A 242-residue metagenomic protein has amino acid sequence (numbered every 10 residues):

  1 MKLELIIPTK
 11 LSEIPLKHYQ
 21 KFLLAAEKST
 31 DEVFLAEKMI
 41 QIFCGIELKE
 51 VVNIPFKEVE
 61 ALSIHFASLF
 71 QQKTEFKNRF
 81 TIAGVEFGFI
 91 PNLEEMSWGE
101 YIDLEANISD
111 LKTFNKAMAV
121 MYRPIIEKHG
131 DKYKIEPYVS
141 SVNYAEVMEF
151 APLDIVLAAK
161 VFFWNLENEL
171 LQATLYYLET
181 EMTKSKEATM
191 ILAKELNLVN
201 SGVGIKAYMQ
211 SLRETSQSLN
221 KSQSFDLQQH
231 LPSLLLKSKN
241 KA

Functional and structural regions predicted by a protein language model:
M1-A242: Charged interaction scaffolds used for protein-protein
